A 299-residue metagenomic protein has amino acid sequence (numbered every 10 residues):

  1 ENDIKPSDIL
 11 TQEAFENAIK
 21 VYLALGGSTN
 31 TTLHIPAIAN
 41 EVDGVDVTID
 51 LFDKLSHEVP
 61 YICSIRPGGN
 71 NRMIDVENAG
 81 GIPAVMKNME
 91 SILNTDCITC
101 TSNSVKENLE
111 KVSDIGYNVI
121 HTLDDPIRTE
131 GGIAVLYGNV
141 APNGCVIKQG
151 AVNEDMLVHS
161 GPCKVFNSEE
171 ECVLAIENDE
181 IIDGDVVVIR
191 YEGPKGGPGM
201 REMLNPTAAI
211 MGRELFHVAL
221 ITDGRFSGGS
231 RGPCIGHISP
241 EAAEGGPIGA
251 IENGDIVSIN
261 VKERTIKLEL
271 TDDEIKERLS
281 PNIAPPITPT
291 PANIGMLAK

Functional and structural regions predicted by a protein language model:
E1-A242, G246-K299: Catalytic or ion-coupling anion/metal-binding cores of large enzyme and transporter domains
